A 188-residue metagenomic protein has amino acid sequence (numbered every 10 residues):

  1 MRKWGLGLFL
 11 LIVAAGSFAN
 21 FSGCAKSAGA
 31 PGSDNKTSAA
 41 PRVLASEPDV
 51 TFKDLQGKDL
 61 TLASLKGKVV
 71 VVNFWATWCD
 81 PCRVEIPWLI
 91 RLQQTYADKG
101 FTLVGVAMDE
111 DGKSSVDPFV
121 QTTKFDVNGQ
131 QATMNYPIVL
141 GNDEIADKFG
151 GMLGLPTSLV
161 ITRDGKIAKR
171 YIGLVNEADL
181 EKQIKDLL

Functional and structural regions predicted by a protein language model:
M1-L8: Bacterial N-terminal signal peptides that target proteins for export
F9-S17: Bacterial N-terminal signal peptides
F21-G23: C-terminal motif of bacterial Sec signal peptides marking the signal peptidase cleavage site
K26-L62, N135: N-terminal "domain-start" segment that seeds a small globular fold
F74-R91: Conserved redox-active cysteine motifs that mediate thiol-disulfide chemistry, especially di-cysteine Cys-X(1-2)-Cys
D117-R163: Short, internal strand/loop/helix patches that form the active-site neighborhood or redox-interaction surface
G154-L188: Thiol-/selenol-based redox modules, centered on thioredoxin-like and closely related oxidoreductase domains
